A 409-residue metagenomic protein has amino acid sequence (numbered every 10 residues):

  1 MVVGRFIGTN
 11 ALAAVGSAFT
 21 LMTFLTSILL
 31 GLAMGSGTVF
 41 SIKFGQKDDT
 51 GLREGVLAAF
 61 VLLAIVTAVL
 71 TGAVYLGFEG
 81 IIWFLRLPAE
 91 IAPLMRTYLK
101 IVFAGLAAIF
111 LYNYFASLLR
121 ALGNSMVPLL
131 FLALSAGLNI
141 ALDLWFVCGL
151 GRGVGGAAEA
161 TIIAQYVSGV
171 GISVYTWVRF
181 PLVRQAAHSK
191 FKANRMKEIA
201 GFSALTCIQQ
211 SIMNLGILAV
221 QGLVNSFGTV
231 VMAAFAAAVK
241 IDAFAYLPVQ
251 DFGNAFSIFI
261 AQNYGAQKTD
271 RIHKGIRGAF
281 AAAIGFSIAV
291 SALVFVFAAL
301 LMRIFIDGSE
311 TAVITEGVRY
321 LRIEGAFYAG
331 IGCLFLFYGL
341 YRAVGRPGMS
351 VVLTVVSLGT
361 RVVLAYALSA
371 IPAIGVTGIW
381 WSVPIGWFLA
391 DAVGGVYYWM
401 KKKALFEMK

Functional and structural regions predicted by a protein language model:
M1-A13, I82-A89, W145-R152, S211-K240 (+5 more regions): Helix-terminus/linker motif at the lipid-water interface of multi-pass membrane proteins
T9-T20, M95, L99, A158 (+3 more regions): Small-residue hotspots at the loop-to-helix junctions and early N-terminal turns of transmembrane alpha-helices
L12-G72, I109-P128, A234-A298, I331-L353: Small-residue-rich hydrophobic transmembrane alpha-helices
F24-S27, N139-D143, G169-S173, F244-L247 (+3 more regions): Hydrophobic transmembrane alpha-helices of multi-pass small-molecule transporters
L25, L29, V69, A73 (+15 more regions): Residue-level hotspots within pore-lining transmembrane alpha-helices of multi-pass secondary transporters
A33, I101-R120, P128-A136, A157-I172 (+4 more regions): Short runs within selected transmembrane alpha-helices of multi-pass transporters and secretion channels
F40-G105, G149-A204, I260-F327, A370-K409: Short alpha-helical transmembrane segments in multi-pass integral membrane proteins
I101, Y112, S135, A164-S168 (+4 more regions): Transmembrane helical elements of multi-pass membrane transporters/channels
